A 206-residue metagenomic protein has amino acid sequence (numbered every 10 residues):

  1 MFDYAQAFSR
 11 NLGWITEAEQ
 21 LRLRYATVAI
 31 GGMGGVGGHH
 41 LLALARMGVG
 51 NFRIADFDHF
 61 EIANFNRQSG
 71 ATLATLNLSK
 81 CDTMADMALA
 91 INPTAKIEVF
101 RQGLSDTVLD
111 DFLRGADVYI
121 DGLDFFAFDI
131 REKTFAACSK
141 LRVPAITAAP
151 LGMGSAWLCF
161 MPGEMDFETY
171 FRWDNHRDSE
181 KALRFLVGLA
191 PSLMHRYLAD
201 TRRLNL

Functional and structural regions predicted by a protein language model:
M1-L206: Adenine nucleotide-associated cytosolic modules
